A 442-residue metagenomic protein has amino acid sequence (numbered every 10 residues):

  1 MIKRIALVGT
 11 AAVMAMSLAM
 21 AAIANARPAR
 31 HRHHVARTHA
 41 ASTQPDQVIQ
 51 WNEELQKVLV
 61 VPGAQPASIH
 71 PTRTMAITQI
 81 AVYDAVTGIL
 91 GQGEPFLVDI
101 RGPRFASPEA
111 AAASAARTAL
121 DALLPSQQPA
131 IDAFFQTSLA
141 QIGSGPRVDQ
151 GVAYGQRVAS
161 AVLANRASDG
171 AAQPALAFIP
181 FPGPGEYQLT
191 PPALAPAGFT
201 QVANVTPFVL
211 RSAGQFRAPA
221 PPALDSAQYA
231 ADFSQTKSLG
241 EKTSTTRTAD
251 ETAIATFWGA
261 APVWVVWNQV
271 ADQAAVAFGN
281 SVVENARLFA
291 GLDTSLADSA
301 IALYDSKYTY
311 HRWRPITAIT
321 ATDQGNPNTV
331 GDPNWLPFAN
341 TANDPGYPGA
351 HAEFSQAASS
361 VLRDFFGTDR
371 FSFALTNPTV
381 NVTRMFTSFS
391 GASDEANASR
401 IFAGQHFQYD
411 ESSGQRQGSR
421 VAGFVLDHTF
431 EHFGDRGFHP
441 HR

Functional and structural regions predicted by a protein language model:
M1-G9: Bacterial N-terminal signal peptides that target proteins for export
I2, A24-A26: Generic cytosolic/nucleocytoplasmic N-terminal low-complexity/intrinsically disordered segments
A12-V13: Repetitive helical segments and hydrophobic/amphipathic motifs
M16-I23: C-terminal segment of classical bacterial N-terminal signal peptides
R27-R442: Acidic/polar surface patches and capping/hinge elements
